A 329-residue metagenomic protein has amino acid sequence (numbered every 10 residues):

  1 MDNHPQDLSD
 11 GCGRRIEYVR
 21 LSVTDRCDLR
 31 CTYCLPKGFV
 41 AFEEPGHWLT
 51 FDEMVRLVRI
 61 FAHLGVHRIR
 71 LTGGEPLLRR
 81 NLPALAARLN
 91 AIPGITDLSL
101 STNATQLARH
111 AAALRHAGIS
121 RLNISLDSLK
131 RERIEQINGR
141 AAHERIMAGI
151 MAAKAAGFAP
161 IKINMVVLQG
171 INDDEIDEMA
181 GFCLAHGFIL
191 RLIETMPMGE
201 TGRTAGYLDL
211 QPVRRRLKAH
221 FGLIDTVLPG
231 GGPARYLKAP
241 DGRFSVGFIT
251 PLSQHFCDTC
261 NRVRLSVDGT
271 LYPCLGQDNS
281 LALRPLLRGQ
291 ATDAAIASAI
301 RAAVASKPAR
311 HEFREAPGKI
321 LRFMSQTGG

Functional and structural regions predicted by a protein language model:
D2-Y18, D177, G181-A185, T195-G329: Auxiliary Fe-S-binding modules of radical SAM enzymes
G11-F51: Canonical Radical SAM [4Fe-4S] cluster-binding loop centered on the CxxxCxxC motif and its immediate flanking residues
V23, L71, L100, G269: Conserved, mostly hydrophobic/aromatic
L29, R131-E132, H255, L281: Glycine-centered loop/turn positions within well-structured domains that cap or flank conserved ligand/cofactor-binding
R30, C34, E132, I137 (+2 more regions): Residues that scaffold the ATP/ADP-binding catalytic core of kinase and kinase-like folds
F39-E44, K130-I137, M198-R203, A282-L283: A short acidic, helix-capping loop that chelates divalent metal ions and anchors anionic groups
W48-R70, L78-I193: Radical SAM/AdoMet-radical enzyme domain recognition
E75: Conserved G/P- and acidic residue-centered "switch" motifs that form tight phosphate/ATP-binding loops in soluble
